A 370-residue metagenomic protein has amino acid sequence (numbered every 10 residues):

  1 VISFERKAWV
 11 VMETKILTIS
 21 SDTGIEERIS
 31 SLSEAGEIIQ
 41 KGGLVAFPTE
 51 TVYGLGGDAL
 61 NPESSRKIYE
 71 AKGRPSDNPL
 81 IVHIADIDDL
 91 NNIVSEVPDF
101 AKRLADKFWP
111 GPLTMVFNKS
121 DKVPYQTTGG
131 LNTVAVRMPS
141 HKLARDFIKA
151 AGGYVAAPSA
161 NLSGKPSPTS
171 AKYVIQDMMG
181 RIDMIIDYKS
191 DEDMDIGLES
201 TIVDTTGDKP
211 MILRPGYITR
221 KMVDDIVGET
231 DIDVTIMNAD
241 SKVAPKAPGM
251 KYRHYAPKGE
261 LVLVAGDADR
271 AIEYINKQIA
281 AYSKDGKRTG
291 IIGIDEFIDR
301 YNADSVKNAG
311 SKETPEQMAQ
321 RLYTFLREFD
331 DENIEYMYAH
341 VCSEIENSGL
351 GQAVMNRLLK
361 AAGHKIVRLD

Functional and structural regions predicted by a protein language model:
V1-V11: Short, Lys/Arg-enriched N-terminal segments with co-localized hydrophobic residues within the first ~10-30 amino acids
W9-D370: Active-site-adjacent structural elements in enzyme catalytic cores
